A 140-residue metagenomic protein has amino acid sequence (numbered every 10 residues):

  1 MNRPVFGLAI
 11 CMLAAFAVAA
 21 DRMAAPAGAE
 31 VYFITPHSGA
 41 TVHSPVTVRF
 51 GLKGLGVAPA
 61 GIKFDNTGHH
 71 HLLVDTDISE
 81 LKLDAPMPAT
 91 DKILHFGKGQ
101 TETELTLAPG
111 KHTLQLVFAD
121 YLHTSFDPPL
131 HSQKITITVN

Functional and structural regions predicted by a protein language model:
M1-L8: Bacterial N-terminal signal peptides that target proteins for export
A14-A19: N-terminal signal peptide c-region/cleavage motif recognized by signal peptidases
D21-H43: Short, compositionally biased P/S/T/A/G/V-rich stretches that sit at domain boundaries
V46-F50, T101, G110-F118: Short, well-structured beta-strand segments within conserved domains
G51-I62: Short amphipathic, basic-aromatic surface patches that mediate peripheral association with negatively charged
I62-H70, H131: Short coil-to-beta strand junction motifs in C2/discoidin
L83-L105: A beta-strand/beta-hairpin structural motif
A108-H123, H131-I135: Internal, hydrophobic beta-strand segments that form the core of beta-sheet-rich folds
